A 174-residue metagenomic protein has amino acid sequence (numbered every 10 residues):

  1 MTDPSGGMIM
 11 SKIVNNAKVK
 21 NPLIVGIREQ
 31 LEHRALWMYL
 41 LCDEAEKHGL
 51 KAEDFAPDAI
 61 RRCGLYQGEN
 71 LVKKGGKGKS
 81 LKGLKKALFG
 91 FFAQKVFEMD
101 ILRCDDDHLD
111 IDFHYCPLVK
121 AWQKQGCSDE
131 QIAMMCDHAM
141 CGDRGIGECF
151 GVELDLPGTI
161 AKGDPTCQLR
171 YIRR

Functional and structural regions predicted by a protein language model:
M1-D137, E153-T166, I172-R174: N-terminal accessory segment detector
M134-G147: A conserved amphipathic terminal alpha-helix motif
F150: Conserved ATPase active-site switch/coordination loops adjacent to the nucleotide-binding site
